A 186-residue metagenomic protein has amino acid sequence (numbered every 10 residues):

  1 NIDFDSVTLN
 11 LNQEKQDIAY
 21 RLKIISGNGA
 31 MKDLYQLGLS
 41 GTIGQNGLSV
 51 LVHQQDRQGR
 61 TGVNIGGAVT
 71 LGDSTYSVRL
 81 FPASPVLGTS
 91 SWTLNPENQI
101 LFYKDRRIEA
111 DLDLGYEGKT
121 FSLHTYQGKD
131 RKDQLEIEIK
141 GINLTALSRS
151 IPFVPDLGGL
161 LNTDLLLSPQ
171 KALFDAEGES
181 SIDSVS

Functional and structural regions predicted by a protein language model:
N1-S186: Interface amphipathic segments
